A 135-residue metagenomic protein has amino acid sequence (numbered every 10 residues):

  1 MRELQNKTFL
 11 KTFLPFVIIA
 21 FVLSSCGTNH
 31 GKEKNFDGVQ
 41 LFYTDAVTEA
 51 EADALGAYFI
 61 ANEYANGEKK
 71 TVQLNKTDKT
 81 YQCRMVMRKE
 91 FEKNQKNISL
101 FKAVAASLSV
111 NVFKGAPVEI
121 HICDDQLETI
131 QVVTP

Functional and structural regions predicted by a protein language model:
R2-L14: Bacterial N-terminal signal peptides that target proteins for export
V22-S25: C-terminal motif of bacterial Sec signal peptides marking the signal peptidase cleavage site
G27-N29: Bacterial signal peptide processing site
E33, N62-R88: Short edge beta-strands and adjacent turn/loop segments
E33-F59: N-terminal leader/targeting segments
Q40-T48, V86-Q95: Second-shell loop/turn segments in exported
T44-D45, S109-V133: A short amphipathic beta-strand at an alpha->beta junction
L55-I60, Y64-A65, E92-G115: Short, non-transmembrane amphipathic alpha-helical segments
